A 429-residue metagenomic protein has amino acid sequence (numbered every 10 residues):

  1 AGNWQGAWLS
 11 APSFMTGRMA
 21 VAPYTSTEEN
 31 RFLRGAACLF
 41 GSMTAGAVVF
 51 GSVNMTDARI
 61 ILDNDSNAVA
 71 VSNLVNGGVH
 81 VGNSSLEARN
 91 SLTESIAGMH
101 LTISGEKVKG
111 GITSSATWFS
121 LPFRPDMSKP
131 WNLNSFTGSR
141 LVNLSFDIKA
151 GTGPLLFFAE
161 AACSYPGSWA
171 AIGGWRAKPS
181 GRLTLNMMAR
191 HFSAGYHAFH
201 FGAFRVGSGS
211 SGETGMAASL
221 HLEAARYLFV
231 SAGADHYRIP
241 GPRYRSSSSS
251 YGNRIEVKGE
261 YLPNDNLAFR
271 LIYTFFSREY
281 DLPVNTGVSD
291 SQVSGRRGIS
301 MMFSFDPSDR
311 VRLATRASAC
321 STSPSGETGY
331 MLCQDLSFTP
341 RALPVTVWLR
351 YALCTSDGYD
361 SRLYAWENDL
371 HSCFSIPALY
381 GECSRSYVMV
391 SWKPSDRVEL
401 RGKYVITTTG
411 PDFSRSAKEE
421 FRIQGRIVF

Functional and structural regions predicted by a protein language model:
A1-H100, G195-A217, D360-R385: Surface-exposed coil loops of outer-membrane beta-barrel proteins
E87-M127, L133-F429: Exposed, low-structure sequence patches enriched in small/polar residues
